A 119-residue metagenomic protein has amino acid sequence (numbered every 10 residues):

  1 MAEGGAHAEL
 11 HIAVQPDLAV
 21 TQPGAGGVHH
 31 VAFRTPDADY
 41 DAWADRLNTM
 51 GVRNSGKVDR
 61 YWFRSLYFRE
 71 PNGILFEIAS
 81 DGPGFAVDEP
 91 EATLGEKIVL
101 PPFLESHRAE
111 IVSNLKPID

Functional and structural regions predicted by a protein language model:
M1-N54, R69-D119: Glyoxalase I/VOC metalloenzyme domain signal
S55-D59: Conserved S-adenosyl-L-methionine
R60-R64: Short acidic/glycine-enriched loop/turn segments that link adjacent beta-strands
